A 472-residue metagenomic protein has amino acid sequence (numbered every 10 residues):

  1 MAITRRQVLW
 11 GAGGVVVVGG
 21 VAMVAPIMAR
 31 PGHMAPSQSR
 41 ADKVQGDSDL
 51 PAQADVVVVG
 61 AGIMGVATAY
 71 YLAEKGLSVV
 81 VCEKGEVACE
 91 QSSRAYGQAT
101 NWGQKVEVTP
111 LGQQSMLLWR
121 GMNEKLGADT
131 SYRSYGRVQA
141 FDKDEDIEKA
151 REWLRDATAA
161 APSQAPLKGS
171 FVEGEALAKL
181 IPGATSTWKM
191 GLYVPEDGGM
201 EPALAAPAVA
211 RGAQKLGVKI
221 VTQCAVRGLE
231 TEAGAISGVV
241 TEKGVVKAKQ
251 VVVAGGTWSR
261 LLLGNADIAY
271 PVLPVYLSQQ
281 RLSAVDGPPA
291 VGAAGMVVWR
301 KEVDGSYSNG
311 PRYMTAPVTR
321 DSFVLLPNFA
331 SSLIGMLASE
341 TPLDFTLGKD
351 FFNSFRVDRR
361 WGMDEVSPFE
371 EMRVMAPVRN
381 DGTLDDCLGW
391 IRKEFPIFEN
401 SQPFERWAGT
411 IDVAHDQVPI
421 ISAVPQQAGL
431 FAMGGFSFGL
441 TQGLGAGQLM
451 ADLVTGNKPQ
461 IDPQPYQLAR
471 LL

Functional and structural regions predicted by a protein language model:
A2-I3, L9-G11, R30-A35, G121 (+4 more regions): Flavin (FAD/FMN) cofactor-binding and adjacent substrate-gating region of FAD-dependent oxidoreductase domains
W10-I27, R40-S48, Q417-I420, V424-L472: C-terminal lid/capping helical subdomain adjacent to the catalytic/cofactor pocket in oxidative enzymes
V56-V80: N-terminal Rossmann-like FAD-binding beta1-loop-alpha1 element of flavoenzymes
A67, L229-F355, R373-D381, D385-R392: Flavin-dependent oxidoreductases
E74-S92: Glycine-rich FAD pyrophosphate-binding loop
G97-A176, L180, M296-V298, S306 (+3 more regions): Dinucleotide-binding Rossmann-like beta1-alpha1 core, especially the glycine-rich loop that anchors the ADP
K168-K179, V285, F345-R356, W361-T441 (+2 more regions): Flavin (FAD/FMN) cofactor-binding core of flavoprotein oxidoreductases
